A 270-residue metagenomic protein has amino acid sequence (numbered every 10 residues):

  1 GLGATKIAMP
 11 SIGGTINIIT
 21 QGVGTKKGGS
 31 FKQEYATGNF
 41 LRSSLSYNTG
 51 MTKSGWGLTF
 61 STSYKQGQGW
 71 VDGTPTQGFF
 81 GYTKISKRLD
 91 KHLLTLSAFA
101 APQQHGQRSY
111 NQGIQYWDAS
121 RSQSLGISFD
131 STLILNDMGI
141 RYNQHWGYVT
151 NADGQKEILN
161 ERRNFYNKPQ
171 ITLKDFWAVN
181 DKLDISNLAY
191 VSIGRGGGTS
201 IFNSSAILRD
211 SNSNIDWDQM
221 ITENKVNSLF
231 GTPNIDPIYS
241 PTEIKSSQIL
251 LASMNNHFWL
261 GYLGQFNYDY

Functional and structural regions predicted by a protein language model:
T5, G14-G50, S61-D72: Short strand-turn segments of transmembrane beta-barrel domains in outer membranes, especially the first one or two
A8, A36-N39, G73-Q77, Q155 (+2 more regions): Short sequence motifs at beta-strands and strand-loop junctions characteristic of Gram-negative outer-membrane
S11-G13, F40-S44, K65, G78-F80 (+4 more regions): Transmembrane beta-barrel architecture of outer-membrane proteins
T25-G29, L41, T52-L58, D90-L96 (+2 more regions): Outer-envelope beta-barrel architecture signal
G29-Q33, L58-T62, I85, L96-A98 (+1 more regions): Membrane-embedded beta-strand positions of outer-membrane beta-barrel proteins
Q33-N39, T49-M51, Y64-Q68, L89-K91 (+3 more regions): Transmembrane beta-strands of outer-membrane beta-barrel pores
L45-T49, T83-K87, I171-W177, N187 (+1 more regions): Residues on the lipid-exposed face of transmembrane beta-strands in outer-membrane beta-barrel proteins
L94-K174, T199-L251: Acidic/polar loop-and-plug regions of large Gram-negative outer-membrane beta-barrel proteins
